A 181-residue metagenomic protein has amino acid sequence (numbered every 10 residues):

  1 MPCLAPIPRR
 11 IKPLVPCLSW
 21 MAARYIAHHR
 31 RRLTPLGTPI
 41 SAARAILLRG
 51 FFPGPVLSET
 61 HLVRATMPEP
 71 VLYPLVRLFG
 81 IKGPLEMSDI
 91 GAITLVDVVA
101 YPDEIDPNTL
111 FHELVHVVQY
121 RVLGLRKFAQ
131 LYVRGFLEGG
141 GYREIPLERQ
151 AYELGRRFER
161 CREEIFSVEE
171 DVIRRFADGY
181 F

Functional and structural regions predicted by a protein language model:
M1-R24, V71-G83: Non-catalytic architectural context of zinc metalloproteases
K12-C17, Y25-G50, G54-T60, R64-A65 (+3 more regions): Metalloprotease/metallohydrolase-associated module, dominated by Zn2+-dependent proteases
M67-E69: Short, catalytically relevant binding-site loops at active-site mouths
L75-R77, E113-H116, Y132, E169: Surface-exposed beta-strand edges and their flanking turn/coil or helix-capping segments
D97: EF-hand Ca2+-binding helix-loop-helix modules
D103-Q119: Short alpha-helix carrying the canonical HExxH Zn2+-binding catalytic motif
